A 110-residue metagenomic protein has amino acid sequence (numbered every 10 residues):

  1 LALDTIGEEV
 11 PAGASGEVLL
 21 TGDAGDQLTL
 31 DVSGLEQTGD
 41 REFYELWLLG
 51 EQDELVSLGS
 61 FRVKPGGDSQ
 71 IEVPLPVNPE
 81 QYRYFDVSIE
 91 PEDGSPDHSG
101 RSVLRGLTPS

Functional and structural regions predicted by a protein language model:
L1-S110: N-terminal targeting/export leaders
